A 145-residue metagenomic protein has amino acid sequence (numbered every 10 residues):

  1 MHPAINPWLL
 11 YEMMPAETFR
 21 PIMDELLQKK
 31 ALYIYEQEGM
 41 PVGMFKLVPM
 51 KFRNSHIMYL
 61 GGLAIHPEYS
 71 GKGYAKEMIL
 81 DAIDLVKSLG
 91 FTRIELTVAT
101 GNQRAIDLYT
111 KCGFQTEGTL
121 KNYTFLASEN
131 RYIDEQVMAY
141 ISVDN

Functional and structural regions predicted by a protein language model:
M1-E68, I79-D81, L85, I141-D144: Acetyl-CoA-dependent GNAT
R53, G62, H66-L80, L89 (+2 more regions): Conserved glycine-rich acetyl-CoA-binding loop
I57, I106, E117-Y123, E135: A short, glycine- and basic residue-enriched loop/turn that sits immediately adjacent to a domain's principal
I57, R93-E95, V137: Structural preference for beta-strand elements that scaffold enzyme active sites
Y59, G90-T92, Y132: Short loop/turn motifs at secondary-structure junctions
V86-T97: Conserved GNAT acetyl-CoA-binding A-motif
E95-V98, T110-N130: Conserved catalytic-core motifs of GNAT/GCN5-like acyltransferases
E129-N145: Terminal substrate-recognition subdomain of acyl/acetyltransferases
